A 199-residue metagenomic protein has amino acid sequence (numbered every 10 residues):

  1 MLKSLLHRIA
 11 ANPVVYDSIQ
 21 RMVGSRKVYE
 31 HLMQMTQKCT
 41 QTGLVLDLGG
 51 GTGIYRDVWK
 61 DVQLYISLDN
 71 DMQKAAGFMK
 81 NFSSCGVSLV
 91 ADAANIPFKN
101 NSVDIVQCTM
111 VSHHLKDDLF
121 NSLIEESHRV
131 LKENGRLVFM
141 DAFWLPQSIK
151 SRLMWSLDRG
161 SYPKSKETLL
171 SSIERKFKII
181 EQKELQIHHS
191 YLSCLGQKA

Functional and structural regions predicted by a protein language model:
M1-N95, D118, V138-A199: Class I (Rossmann-like) S-adenosyl-L-methionine-dependent methyltransferase catalytic domain, capturing the SAM-binding
I96-N100: Short amphipathic alpha-helix with an adjacent loop that forms part of the alpha/beta core around
Q107: A conserved beta-strand element that flanks and buttresses the S-adenosyl-L-methionine
M110-H114: Short catalytic micro-motifs in class I SAM-dependent methyltransferases
N121-E133: A short glycine-rich, Lys/Arg-flanked "PGG" loop and its adjoining helix->strand segment in the class I
